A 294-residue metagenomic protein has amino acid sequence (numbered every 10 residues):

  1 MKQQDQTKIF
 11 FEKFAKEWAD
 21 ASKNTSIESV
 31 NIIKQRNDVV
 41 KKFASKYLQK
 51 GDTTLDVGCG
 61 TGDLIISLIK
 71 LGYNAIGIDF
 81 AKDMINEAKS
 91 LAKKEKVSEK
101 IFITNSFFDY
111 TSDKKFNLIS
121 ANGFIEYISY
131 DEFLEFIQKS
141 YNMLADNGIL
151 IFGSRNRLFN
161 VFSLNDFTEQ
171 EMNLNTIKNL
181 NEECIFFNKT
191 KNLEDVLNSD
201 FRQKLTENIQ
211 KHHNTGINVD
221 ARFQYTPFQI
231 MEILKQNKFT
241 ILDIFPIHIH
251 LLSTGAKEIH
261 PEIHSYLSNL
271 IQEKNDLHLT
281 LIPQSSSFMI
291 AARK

Functional and structural regions predicted by a protein language model:
M1-L48: Conserved class I S-adenosyl-L-methionine
G51-G58: Conserved class I S-adenosyl-L-methionine
D63-S98, T104-F108: Class I SAM-dependent methyltransferase SAM/SAH-binding core
S120: A conserved beta-strand element that flanks and buttresses the S-adenosyl-L-methionine
L134-D146: A short glycine-rich, Lys/Arg-flanked "PGG" loop and its adjoining helix->strand segment in the class I
I151-T190: Conserved class I S-adenosyl-L-methionine
N165-Q170, L197-D220: Short, glycine-/aromatic-enriched active-site segment of Class I SAM-dependent methyltransferases
H213-R222, P227-E232, L242-K294: A C-terminal cap/extension of S-adenosyl-L-methionine-dependent methyltransferases that defines the acceptor-substrate
